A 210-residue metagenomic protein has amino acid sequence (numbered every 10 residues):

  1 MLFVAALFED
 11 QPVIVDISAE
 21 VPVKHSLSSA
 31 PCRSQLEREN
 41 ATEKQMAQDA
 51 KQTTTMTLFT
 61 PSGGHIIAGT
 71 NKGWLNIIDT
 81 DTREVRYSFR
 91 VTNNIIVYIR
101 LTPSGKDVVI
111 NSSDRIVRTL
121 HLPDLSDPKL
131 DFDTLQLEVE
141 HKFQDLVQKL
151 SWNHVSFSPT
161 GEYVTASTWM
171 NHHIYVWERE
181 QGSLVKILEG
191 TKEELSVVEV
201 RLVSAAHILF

Functional and structural regions predicted by a protein language model:
M1, Q35, K51-F59, N94-R100 (+2 more regions): Canonical WD40 repeat/beta-propeller blade segments in eukaryotic WD-repeat proteins
M1-L2, Q11-I14, Q35-E37, T54 (+5 more regions): Sequence signature of WD/YWTD-type beta-propeller architectures
F3-L7, I66-G69, V108-S112, V164-T168 (+1 more regions): Conserved beta-strand element within WD40/beta-propeller blades
F8-K51, N71-Y87, L120-E140, N171 (+1 more regions): Per-blade loop-tip surfaces of WD-repeat and WD-like beta-propellers in eukaryotic adaptors/scaffolds
S62-G64, S104-K106, T160-E162, A205-H207: Short coil/turn segments that connect the beta-strands within blades of beta-propeller domains
G73-D79, V85-L122, N153, T160 (+2 more regions): Non-catalytic interaction/regulatory modules that flank or connect domains
R90-I96, E138-H154, E180-V203: Conserved blade-ending motifs and adjacent loop-strand segments that build the rim/top face of beta-propeller domains
D114, F143-V176: Loop/turn-rich, solvent-exposed surfaces of beta-rich toroidal or solenoidal domains
